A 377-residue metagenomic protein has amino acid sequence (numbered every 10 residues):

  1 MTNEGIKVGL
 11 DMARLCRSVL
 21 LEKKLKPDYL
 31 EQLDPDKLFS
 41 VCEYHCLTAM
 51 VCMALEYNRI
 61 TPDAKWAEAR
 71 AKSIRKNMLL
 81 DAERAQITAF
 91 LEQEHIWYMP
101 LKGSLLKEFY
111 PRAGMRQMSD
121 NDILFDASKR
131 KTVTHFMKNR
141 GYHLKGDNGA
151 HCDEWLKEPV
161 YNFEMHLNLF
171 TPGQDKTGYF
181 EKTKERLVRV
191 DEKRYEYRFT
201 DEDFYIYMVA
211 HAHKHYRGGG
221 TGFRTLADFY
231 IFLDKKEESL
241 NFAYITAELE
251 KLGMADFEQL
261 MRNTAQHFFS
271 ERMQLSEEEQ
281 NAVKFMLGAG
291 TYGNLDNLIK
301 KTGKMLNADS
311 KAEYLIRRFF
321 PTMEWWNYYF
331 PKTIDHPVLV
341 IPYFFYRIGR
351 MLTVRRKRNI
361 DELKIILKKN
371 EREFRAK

Functional and structural regions predicted by a protein language model:
M1-S119, F125-K377: Conserved NTP-donor binding/palm subdomain of two-metal-ion nucleotidyltransferases/polymerases, i.e., the charged
